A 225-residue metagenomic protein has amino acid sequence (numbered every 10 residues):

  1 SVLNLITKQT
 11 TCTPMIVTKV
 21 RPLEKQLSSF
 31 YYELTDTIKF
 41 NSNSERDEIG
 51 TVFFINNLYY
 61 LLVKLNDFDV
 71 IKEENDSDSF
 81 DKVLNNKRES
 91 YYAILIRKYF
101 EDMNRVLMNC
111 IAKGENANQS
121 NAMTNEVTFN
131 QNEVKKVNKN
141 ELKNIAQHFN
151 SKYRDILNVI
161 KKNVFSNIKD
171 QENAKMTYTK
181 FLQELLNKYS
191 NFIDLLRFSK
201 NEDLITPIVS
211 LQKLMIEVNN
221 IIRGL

Functional and structural regions predicted by a protein language model:
S1-L225: Extended alpha-helical "rod" scaffolds
